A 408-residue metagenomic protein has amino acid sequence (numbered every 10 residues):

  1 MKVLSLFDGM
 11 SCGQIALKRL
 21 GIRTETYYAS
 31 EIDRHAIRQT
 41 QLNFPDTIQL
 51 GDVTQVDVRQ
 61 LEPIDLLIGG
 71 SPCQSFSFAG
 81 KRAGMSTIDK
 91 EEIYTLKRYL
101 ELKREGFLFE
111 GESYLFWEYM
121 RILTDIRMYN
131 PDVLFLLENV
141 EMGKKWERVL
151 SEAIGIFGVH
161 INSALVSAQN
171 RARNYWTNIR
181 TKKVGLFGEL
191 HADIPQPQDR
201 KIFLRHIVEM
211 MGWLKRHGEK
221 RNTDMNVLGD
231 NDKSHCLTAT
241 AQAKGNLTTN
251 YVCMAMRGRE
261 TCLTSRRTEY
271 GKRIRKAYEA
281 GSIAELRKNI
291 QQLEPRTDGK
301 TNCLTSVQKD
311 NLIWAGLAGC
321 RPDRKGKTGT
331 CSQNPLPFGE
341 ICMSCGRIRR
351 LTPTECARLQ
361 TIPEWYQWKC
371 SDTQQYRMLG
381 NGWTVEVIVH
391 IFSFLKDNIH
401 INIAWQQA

Functional and structural regions predicted by a protein language model:
M1-A408: Conserved active-site and SAM-binding loop architecture of S-adenosyl-L-methionine-dependent nucleic-acid
